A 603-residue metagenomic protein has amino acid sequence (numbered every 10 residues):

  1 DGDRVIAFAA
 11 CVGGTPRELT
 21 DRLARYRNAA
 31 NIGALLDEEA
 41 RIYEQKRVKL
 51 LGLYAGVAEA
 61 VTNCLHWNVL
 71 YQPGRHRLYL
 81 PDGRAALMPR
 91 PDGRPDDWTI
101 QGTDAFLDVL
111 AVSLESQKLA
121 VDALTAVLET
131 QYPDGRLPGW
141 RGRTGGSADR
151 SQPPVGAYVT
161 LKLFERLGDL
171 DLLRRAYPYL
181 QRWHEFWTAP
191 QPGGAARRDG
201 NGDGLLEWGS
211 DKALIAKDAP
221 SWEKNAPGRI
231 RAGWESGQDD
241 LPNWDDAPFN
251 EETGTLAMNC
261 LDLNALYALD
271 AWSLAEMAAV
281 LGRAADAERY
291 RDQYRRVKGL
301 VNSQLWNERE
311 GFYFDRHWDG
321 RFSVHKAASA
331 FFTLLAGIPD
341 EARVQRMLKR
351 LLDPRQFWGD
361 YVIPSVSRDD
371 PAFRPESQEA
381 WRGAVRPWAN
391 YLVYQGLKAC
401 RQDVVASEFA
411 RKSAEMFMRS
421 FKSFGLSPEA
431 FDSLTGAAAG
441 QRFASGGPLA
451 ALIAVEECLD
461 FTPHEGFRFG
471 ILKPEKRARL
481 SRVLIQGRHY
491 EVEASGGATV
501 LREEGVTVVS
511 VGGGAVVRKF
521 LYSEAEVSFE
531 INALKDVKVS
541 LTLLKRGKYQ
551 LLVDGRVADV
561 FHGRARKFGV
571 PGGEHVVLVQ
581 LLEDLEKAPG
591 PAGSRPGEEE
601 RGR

Functional and structural regions predicted by a protein language model:
D1-D96, D171, Q181-H184, T188 (+6 more regions): Acidic/polar, glycine-enriched structural segments that form the non-catalytic walls/loops of the carbohydrate-binding
D1-N28, R94, D134, P138-V155 (+7 more regions): The feature captures the catalytic groove of carbohydrate-active enzymes
Q45-L161, E165-R166, L170-L173, Q181 (+7 more regions): Substrate-binding groove/exosite segments of carbohydrate-active enzymes
I100, E115-A213, N302-R316, W358-A372 (+1 more regions): Helix-terminus loop motifs that line ligand-binding clefts
V112-L124, L163-Q181, A195-A196, A275-K298 (+3 more regions): Structural helix-adjacent loops and short alpha-helical linkers that scaffold large soluble proteins
Q152-P153, A157-L167, W306-P354, Q378-R502: C-terminal capping/lid segments that line or modulate ligand- or cofactor-binding pockets
F469, N532-G547: Surface-exposed beta-strand/loop patches in extracellular or lumenal glycoproteins
E503-G505, L552-R556: Short strand-turn-strand beta-turns centered on an Asx-Gly dipeptide
